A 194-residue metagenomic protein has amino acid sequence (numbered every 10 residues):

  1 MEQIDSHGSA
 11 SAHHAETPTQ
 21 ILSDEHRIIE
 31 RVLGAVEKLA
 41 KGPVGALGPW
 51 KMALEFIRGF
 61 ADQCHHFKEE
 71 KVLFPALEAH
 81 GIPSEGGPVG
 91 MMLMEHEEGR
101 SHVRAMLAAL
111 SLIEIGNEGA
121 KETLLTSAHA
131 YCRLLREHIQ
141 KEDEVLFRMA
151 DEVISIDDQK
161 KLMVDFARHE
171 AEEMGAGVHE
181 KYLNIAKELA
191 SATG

Functional and structural regions predicted by a protein language model:
M1-G194: Small-residue-biased structural context
